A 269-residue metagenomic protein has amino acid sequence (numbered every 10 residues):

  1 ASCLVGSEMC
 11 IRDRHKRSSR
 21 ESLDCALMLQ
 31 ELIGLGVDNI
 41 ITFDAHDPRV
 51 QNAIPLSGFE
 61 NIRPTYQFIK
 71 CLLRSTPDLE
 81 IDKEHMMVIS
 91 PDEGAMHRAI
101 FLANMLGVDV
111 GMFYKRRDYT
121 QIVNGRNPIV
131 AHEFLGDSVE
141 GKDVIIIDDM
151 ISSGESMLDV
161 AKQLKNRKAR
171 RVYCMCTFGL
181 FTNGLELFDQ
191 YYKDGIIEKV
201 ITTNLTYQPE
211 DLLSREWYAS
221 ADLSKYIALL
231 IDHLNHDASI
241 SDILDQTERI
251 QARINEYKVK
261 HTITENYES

Functional and structural regions predicted by a protein language model:
A1-I11: Single conserved hydrophobic/aromatic residue that forms the stacking wall/gate of nucleotide- or nucleobase-binding
E8, D47, F178-L180: Acidic, glycine-rich active-site loops and adjacent beta-strand->loop/helix elements that engage anionic groups
R12-T120: Conserved PRPP/pyrophosphate-binding segment of the phosphoribosyltransferase/PRPP-pathway fold
I33-G34, P77-R215: PRPP/pyrophosphate-binding module of the type I phosphoribosyltransferase fold
P64, S156, L223-I227: Catalytic-loop motifs flanking and including active-site residues across diverse enzymes
N183-S269: Acidic, metal-coordinating catalytic segment for phosphate/diphosphate chemistry, firing primarily on the Nudix
